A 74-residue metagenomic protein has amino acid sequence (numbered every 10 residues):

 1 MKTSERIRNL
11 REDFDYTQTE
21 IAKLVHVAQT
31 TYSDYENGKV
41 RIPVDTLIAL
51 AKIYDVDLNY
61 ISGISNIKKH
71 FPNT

Functional and structural regions predicted by a protein language model:
M1-E5, K69-P72: A detector for short, charged/polar N-terminal pre-domain segments
E5-L24, A49: Short basic helix-loop element that most often maps to the first helix and adjoining turn of HTH DNA-binding modules
I7, I21-A22, Y32-Y35, I61: Conserved hydrophobic/aromatic packing and binding residues within compact polymer-binding modules
D13, K52, S62-T74: Short, charged recognition helix plus adjacent turn of helix-turn-helix-like nucleic-acid-binding domains
H26, D45-Y60: DNA major-groove recognition helix of helix-turn-helix/homeodomain DNA-binding modules
H26-R41: Recognition helix of helix-turn-helix/homeodomain-like DNA-binding domains that insert into the DNA major groove
